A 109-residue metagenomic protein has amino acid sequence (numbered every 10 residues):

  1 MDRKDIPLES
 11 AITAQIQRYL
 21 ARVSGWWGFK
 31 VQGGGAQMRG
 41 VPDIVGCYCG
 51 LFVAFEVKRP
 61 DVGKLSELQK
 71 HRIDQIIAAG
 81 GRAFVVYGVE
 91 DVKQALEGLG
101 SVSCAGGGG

Functional and structural regions predicted by a protein language model:
M1-G109: Catalytic phosphate/metal-binding cores of nucleic-acid and nucleotide-processing enzymes, i.e., regions that mediate
